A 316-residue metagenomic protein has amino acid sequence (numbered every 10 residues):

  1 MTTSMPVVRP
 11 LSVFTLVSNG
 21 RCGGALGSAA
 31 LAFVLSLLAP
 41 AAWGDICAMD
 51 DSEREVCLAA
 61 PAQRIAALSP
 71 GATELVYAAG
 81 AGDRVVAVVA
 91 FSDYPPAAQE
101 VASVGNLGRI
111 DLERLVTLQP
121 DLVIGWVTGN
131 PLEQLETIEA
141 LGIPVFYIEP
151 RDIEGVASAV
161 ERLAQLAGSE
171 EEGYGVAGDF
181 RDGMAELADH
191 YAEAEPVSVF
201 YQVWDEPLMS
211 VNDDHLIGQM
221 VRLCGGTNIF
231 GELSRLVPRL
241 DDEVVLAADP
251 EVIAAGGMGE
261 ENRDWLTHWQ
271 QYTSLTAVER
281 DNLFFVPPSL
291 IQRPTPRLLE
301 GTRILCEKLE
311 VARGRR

Functional and structural regions predicted by a protein language model:
M1-C22: N-terminal secretory signal peptides that target proteins for export/translocation
A30-A32, A42: Cleavable N-terminal signal peptides
D45-A48, R54-E55, D121-L122, W126 (+3 more regions): Extracytoplasmic substrate-binding proteins
D51-E53, V104-E113, G129, L233-D242: Short helix-initiation/N-cap motifs at beta->coil->alpha
Q63-L118, L122-T128, I229: A short, structured surface patch at a secondary-structure boundary
V89, D214-V237, G257, F284-F285: His/Asp/Glu-enriched short active-site or ligand-binding loop at hydrolase and phosphoryl-transfer sites
L112-Q119, L141, L240-D249: Short helices/loops that flank or line small-molecule/ion binding pockets
